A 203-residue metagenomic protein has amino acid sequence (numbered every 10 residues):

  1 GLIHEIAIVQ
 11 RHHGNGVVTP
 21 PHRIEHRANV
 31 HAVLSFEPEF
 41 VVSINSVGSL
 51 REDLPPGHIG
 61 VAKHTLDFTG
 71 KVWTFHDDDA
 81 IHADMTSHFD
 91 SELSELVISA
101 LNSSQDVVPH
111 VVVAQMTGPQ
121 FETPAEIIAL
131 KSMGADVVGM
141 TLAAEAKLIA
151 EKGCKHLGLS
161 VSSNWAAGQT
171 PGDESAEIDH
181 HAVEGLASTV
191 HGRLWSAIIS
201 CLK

Functional and structural regions predicted by a protein language model:
G1-M85: Metabolite-binding pocket within alpha/beta catalytic cores that recognizes anionic/polar moieties
Q10, V41-N45, V61, V108-A114 (+2 more regions): General beta-strand structural signal in soluble alpha/beta enzymes
V17-H22, Q115-T117, A135: Short, flexible loop segments at the rims of nucleotide/cofactor-binding pockets, characterized by
A32-E37, R51-D53, M133, K147-K155: Alpha-helix C-terminal capping segments
S87-S132: Active-site rim beta-loop-alpha module in soluble metabolic enzymes
M140-H180: Zn-dependent metallopeptidase/amidohydrolase metal-coordination segment
A166-K203: His/Asp/Glu-rich mid-to-C-terminal helical/loop segments that flank catalytic regions of hydrolases
